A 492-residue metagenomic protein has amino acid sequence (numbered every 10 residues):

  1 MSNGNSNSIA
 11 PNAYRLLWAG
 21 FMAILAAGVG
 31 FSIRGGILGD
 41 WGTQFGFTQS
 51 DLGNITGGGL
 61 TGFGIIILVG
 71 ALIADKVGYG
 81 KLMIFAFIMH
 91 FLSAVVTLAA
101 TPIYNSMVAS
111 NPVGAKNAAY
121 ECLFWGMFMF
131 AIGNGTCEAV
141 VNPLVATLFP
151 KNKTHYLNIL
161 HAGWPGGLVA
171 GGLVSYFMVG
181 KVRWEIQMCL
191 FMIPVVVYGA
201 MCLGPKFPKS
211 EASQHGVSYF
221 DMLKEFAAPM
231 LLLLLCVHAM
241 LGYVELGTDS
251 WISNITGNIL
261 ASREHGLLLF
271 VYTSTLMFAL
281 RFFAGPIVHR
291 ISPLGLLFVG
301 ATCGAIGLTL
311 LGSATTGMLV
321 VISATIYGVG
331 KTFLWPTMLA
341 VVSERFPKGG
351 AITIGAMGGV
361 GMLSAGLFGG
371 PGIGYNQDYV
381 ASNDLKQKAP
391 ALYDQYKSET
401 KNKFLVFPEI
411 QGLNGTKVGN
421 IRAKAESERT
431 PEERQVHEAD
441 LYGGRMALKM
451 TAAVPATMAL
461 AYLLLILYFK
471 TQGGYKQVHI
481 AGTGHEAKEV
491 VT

Functional and structural regions predicted by a protein language model:
R15-Q49, N142, T248-T256, G369-G370: Extracytoplasmic
R34-L38, K224-M277, G366-Y379: Extracytoplasmic gate region of multi-pass secondary transporters
G57-L72, V271-A284, T451: Central cavity-lining transmembrane alpha-helices of secondary-active solute carriers, predominantly the Major
I88-K116, C303-T315: C-terminal ends and interior cores of transmembrane alpha-helices in multi-pass membrane transporters/permeases
S106-N111, P371-A452, G484-T492: Low-complexity, proline/glycine-enriched hydrophobic segments characteristic of transmembrane helices
K151-N152, I159-S210: Helix-loop-helix hairpin linking two adjacent transmembrane segments in secondary transporters
E185-G204, M446-L467: Symmetry-related core transmembrane helices of the 12-TM Major Facilitator Superfamily/SLC fold
